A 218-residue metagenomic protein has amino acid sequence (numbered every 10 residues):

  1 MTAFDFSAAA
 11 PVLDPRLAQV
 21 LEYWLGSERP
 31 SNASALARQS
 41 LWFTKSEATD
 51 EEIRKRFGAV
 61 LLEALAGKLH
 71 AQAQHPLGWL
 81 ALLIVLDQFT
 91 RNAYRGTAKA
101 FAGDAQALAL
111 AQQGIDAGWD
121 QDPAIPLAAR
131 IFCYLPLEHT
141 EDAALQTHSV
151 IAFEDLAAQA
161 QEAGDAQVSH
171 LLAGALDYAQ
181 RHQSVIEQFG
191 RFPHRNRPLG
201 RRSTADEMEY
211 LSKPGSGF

Functional and structural regions predicted by a protein language model:
T2-A81, V85-T97, F101-F218: Intrinsically disordered, low-complexity activation-like regions
